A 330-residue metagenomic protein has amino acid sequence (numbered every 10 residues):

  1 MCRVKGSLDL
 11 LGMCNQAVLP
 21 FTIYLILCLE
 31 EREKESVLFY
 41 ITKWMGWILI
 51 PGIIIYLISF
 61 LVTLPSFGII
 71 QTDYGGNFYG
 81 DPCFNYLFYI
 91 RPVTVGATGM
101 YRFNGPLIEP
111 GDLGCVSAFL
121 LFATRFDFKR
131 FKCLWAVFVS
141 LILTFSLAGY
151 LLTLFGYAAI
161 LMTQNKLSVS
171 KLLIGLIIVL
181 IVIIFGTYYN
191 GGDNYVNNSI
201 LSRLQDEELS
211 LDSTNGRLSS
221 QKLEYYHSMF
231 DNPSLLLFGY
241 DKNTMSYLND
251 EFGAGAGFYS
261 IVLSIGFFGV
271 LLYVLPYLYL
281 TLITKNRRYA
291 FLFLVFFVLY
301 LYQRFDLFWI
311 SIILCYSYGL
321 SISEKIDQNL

Functional and structural regions predicted by a protein language model:
R3-L61, Y273-Y277: Transmembrane alpha-helical segments and their membrane-water interfaces
C28-I41, D127-K132, L161-K171, G319-L330: Membrane-interface junctions at the ends of membrane-embedded or membrane-associated helices
T42-V62, I90-F145, Y150-M162: Alpha-helical transmembrane segments of multi-pass inner-membrane proteins
I54, I58-T63, Q164-E208, S228-D231: A membrane-periplasm/extracellular boundary helix in multi-pass inner-membrane enzymes that assemble envelope glycans
T63-R102, T244-G253: Interfacial juxtamembrane loops and adjacent helix segments that form the catalytic/substrate-binding surfaces
R130-F131, L154-L161, S170-L176, I261-F297: Hydrophobic transmembrane alpha-helices and their immediate junctions
Y195-I265: Long extracytoplasmic/lumenal interhelical loops at the membrane interface of multi-pass membrane proteins
L292-V298, R304-L330: Transmembrane alpha-helices of multi-pass inner-membrane enzymes
